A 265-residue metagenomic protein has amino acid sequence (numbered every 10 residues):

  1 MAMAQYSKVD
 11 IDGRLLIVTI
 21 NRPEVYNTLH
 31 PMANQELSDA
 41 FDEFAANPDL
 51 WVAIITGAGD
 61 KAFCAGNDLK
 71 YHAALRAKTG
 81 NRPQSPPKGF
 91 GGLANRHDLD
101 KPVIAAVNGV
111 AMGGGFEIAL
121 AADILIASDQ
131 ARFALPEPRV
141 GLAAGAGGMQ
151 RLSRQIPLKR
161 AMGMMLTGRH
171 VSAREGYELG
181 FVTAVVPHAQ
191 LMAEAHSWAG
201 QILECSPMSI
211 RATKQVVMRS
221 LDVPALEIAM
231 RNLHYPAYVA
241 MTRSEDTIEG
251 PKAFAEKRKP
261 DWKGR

Functional and structural regions predicted by a protein language model:
M1-D60: Conserved CoA-thioester-binding segment of acyl-CoA-metabolizing enzymes
M1-L16, P48, D60, Y71 (+3 more regions): C-terminal alpha-helix plus adjacent terminal tail
V18, R22, E36-L37, I55 (+6 more regions): Terminal peptide-recognition signature
P23-Y26, D60-K61, G66, Q130-R132 (+2 more regions): A short, glycine- and basic residue-enriched loop/turn that sits immediately adjacent to a domain's principal
Q35-D42, L69-N108, V140, Q155 (+2 more regions): An acidic, glycine-rich surface segment that forms the CoA-thioester-binding/catalytic face of crotonase-fold enzymes
G59-K61, G109-V110: Short glycine-rich anion-binding loops that position phosphate/pyrophosphate groups of nucleotides and phosphorylated
A94-M208, R243-S244, I248-K252, R258: Crotonase-fold acyl-CoA enzyme core
